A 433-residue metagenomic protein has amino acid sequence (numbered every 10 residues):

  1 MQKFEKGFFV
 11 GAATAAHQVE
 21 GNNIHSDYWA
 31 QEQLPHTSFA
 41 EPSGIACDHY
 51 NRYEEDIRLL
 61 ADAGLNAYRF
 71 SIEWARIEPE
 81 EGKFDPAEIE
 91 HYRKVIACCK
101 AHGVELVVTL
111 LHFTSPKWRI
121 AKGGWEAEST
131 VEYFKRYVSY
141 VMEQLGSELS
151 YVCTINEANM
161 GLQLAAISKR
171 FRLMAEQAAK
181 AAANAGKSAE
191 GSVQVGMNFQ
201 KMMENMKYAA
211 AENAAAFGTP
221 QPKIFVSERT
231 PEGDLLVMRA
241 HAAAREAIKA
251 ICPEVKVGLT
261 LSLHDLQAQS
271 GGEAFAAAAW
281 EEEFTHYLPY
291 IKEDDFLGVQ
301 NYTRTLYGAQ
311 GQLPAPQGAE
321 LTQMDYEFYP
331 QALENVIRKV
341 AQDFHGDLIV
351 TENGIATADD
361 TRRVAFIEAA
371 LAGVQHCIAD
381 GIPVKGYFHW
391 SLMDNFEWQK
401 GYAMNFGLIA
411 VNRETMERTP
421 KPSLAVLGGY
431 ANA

Functional and structural regions predicted by a protein language model:
M1-T37, E81-G82, I89-R363, A372-A433: Active-site region of glycoside hydrolase catalytic domains
E20-Y92: Active-site-adjacent substrate/metal-binding segments within catalytic domains of carbohydrate-active enzymes
